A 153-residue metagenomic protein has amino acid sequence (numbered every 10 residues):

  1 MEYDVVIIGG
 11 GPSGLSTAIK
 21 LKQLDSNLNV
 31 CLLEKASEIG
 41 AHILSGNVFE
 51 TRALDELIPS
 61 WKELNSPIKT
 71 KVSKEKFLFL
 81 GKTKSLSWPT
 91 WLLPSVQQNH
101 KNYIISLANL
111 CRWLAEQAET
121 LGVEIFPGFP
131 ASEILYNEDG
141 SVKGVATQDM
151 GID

Functional and structural regions predicted by a protein language model:
E2-C31: N-terminal Rossmann-like FAD-binding beta1-loop-alpha1 element of flavoenzymes
V5, E38, Q98-N102: Short, contiguous strand/loop micro-motifs
G10-G11, K35-A36, P130-A131, M150: An acidic- and aromatic-residue-enriched active-site/binding cleft used to recognize and process polar
L15-K22, L54-I58, V145-I152: Short, well-ordered amphipathic alpha-helices
L21-Q23, S45-V48, S141: Short, glycine/charged-enriched secondary-structure capping and boundary segments
K35-T83: N-terminal FAD cofactor-binding segment of flavoenzymes
I68-K71, K76-D153: Feature captures the FAD/FMN-dependent oxidoreductase FAD-binding
